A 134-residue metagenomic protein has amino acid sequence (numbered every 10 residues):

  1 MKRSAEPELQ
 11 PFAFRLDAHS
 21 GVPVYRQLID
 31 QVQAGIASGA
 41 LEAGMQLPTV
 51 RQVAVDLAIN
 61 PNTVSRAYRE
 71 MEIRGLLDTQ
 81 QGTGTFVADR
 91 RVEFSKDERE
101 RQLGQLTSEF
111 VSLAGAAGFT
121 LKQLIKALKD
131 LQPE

Functional and structural regions predicted by a protein language model:
M1-Q46, R101, V111-E134: Extreme N-terminal segment that seeds HTH/winged-HTH DNA-binding domains in transcriptional regulators
H19-P23, Q27, A58, N62 (+2 more regions): Residues at secondary-structure transition points
A40-M45, E72-G82, F86-R90: Beta-hairpin "wing" of winged helix-turn-helix
Q46-L57, M71: A short alpha-helical element within helix-turn-helix/winged-helix DNA-binding domains across DNA-binding proteins
T49, T83-E100: Short, cationic-aromatic polyanion-contact patches
D56, I73-L76, A117: Residue cluster at the C-terminal edge of the helix-turn-helix DNA-binding motif
